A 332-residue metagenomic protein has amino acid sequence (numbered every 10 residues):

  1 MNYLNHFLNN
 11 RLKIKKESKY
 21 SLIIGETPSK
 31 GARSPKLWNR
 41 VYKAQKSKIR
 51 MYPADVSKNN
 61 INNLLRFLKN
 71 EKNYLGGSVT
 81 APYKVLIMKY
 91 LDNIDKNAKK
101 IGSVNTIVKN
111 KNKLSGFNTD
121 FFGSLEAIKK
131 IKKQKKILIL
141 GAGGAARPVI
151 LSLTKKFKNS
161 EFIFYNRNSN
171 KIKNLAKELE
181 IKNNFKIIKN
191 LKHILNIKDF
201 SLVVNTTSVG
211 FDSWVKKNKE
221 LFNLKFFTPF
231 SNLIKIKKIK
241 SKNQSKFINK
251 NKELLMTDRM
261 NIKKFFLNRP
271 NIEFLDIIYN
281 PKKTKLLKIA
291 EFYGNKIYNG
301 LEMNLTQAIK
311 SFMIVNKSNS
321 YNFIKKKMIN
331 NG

Functional and structural regions predicted by a protein language model:
M1, F7, A44, G300-G332: C-terminal helix-to-coil terminal segments
N2-K132: Phosphate/diphosphate ligand-binding glycine-rich loop within oxidoreductases
G25, N118-F121, I128-K129, Q134-K156 (+1 more regions): Glycine-rich adenosine-cofactor-binding loop
S29-K30, S169-N170, P281: Helix N-cap at the beta1-alpha1 junction of Rossmann-like dinucleotide-binding domains, i.e., the first residues
V79-L86, G144-A145, T207-D212, N280 (+1 more regions): Short glycine-rich anion-binding loops that position phosphate/pyrophosphate groups of nucleotides and phosphorylated
E126, L275, Y279-L286, Y293-S318: Active-site capping/gating segments
K155-E161, F292-K296: Conserved S-adenosyl-L-methionine
N183-I297: Rossmann-like adenosine-cofactor binding region
